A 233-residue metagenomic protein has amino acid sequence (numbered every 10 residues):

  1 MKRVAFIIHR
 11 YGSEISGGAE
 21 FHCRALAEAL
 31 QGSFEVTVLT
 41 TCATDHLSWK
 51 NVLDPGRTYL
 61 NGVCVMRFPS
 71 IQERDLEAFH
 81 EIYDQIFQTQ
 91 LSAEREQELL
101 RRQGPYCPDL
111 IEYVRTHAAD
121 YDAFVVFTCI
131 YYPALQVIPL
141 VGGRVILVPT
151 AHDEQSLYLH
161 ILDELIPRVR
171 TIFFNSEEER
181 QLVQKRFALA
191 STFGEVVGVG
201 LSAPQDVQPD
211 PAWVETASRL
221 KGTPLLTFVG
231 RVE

Functional and structural regions predicted by a protein language model:
M1-P69, A119: N-terminal subdomain of nucleotide-sugar transferases
A5, L201, W213-E233: Conserved donor-binding/catalytic core segment of Leloir-type glycosyltransferases
I7-R10, V148, N175, V197-G200 (+1 more regions): Short hydrophobic "strand-cap" motifs at the C-terminus of beta-strands
A19, T41, V126-F127, F174-S176 (+1 more regions): Replace "coordinates the UDP/GDP/TDP-sugar" with "coordinates nucleotide-activated sugar donors
T41-A119: A conserved catalytic-core segment of Leloir-type glycosyltransferases
L99-Y113, Y121-V141, E154: An aromatic- and histidine-rich active-site surface loop
R115-T116, P133-A134, P139-L140, T150-F174 (+1 more regions): Membrane-proximal helix-turn-helix segments that form the acceptor-binding/catalytic region of lipid-linked
H152-D153, E178-E179, V196-V207: Short beta-strand->alpha-helix junction loop in the catalytic core of nucleotide-activated group-transfer enzymes
